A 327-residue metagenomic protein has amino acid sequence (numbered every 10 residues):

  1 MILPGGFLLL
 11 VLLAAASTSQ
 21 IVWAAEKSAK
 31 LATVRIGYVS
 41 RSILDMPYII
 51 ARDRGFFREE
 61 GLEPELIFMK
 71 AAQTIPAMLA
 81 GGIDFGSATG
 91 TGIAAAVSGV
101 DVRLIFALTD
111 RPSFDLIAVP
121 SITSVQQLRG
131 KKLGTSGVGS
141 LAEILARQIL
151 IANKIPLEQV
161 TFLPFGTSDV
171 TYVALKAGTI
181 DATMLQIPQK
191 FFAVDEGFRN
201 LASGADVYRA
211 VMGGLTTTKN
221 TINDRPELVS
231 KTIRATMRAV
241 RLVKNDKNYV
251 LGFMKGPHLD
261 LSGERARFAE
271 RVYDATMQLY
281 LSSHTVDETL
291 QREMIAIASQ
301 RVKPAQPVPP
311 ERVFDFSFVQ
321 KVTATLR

Functional and structural regions predicted by a protein language model:
P4-T18: Bacterial N-terminal signal peptides
A25-A177, D181-I187, N200-G204, R209: Short, glycine-/small- and polar/acidic-enriched structural segments that line small-molecule recognition paths
D45, I75, L79, E143 (+9 more regions): Extracytoplasmic/secreted envelope proteins and their assembly/folding machinery, especially bacterial periplasmic
I50-A51, F114-T123, M212-L228, L279-S282: A bilobed periplasmic-binding-protein/Venus flytrap-type ligand-binding module shared by bacterial periplasmic
T91, D169-D260: Pocket-lining segment of extracytoplasmic ligand-binding domains
N223-Q306: Secondary-structure end/capping motifs
I295-R327: Conserved C-terminal helix/tail region of periplasmic/extracytoplasmic solute-binding proteins
